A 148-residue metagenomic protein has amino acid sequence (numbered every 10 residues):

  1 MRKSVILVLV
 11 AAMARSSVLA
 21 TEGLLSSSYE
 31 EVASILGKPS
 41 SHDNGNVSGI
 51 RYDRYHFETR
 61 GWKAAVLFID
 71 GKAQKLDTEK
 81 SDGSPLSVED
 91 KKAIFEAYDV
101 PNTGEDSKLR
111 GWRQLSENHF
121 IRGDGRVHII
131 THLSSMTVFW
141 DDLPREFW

Functional and structural regions predicted by a protein language model:
S4-A14: Sec-dependent N-terminal signal peptides
V5, S17-V18, S135: Compositionally biased regions
A14-Y98, E146-W148: Short helix/turn-capping signatures at newly exposed starts of structured segments
S27, K80-W148: Non-cytosolic coordination micro-motifs
